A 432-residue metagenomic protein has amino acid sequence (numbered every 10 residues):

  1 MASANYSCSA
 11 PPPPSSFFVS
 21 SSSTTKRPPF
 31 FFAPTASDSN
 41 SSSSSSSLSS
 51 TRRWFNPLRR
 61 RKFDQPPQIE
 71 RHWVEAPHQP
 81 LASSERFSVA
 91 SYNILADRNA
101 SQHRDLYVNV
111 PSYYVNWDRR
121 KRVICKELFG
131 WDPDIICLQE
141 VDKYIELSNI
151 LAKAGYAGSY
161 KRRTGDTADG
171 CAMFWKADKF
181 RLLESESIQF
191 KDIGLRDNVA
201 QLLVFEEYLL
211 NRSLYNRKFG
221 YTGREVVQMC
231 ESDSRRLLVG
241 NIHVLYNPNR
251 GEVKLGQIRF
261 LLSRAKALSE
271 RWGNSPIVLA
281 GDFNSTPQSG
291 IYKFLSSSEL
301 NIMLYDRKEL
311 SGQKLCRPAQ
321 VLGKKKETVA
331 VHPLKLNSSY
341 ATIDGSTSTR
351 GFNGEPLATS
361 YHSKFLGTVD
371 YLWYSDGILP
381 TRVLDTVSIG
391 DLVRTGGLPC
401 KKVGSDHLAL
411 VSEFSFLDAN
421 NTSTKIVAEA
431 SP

Functional and structural regions predicted by a protein language model:
A2-K153, R163-G170, R259, K308 (+4 more regions): N-terminal, active-site-proximal structural segment of metallo-dependent hydrolase catalytic domains
S3-A4, S50-R86, F129, I135-Y246 (+6 more regions): Structured beta-strand-rich core segments of catalytic domains in phosphoester-bond hydrolases
R86, R235-R236, G273-P276, L417: Short coil/turn segments at beta-strand junctions that form active-site/ligand-binding loops
N93, I124, F174, V239 (+5 more regions): Generic structural signal for small/hydrophobic residues in well-ordered secondary structure, especially within
L95, D142, H243-L245, F283-T286: Catalytic metal-binding/acid-base residues of hydrolase active sites
A100, F129, P133-I136, Y156 (+9 more regions): Short amphipathic alpha-helices and their capping/turn residues within compact interaction modules
N249-L379, S431: Metal-dependent phosphoesterases centered on the DNase I-like endonuclease/exonuclease/phosphatase
T381, S388-N421: C-terminal interaction modules of eukaryotic adaptor/scaffold proteins
